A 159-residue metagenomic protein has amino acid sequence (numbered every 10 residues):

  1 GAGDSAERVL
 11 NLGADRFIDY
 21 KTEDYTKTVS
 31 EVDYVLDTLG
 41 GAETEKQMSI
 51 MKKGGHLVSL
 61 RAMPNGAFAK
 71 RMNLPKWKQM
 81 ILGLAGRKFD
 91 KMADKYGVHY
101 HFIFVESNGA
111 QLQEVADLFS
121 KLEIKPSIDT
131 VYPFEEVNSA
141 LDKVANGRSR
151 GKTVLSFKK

Functional and structural regions predicted by a protein language model:
G1-K159: Terminal helix/beta-alpha structural elements that buttress the NAD(P)+-binding lobe
